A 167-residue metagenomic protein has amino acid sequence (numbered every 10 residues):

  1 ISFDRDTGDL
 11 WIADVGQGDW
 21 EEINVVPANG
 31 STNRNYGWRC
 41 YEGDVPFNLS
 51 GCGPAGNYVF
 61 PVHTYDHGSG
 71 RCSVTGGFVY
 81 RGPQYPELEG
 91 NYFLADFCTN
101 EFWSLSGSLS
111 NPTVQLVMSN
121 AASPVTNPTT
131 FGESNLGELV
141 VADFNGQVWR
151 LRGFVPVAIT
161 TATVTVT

Functional and structural regions predicted by a protein language model:
I1, V166-T167: Accessible peptide chain termini
I1-L116, W149-G153: Beta-propeller domain segments
Y58, P124-T126, I159: Short, solvent-exposed coil/turn segments
P112-N135: Conserved blade-ending motifs and adjacent loop-strand segments that build the rim/top face of beta-propeller domains
T129-P156: Blade-level signature of beta-propeller repeat domains, shared across WD40, Kelch, NHL, RCC1 and BNR/Asp-box propellers
R152-V166: Low-complexity, Pro/Thr/Ser/Gly/Ala-rich linker/spacer regions in secreted, extracellular modular proteins
